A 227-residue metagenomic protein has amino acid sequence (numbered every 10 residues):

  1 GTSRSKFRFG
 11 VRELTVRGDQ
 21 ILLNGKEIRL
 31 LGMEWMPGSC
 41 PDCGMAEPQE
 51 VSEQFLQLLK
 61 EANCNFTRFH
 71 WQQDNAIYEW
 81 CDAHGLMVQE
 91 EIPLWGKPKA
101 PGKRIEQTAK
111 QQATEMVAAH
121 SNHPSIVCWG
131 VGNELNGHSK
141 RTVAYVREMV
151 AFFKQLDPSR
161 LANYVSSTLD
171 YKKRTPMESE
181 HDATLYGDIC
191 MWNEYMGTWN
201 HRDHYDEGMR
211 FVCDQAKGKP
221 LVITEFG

Functional and structural regions predicted by a protein language model:
G1-T2, R202: Short, positively charged
T2-R147, A162, C190, L221-V222: Active-site-adjacent substrate/metal-binding segments within catalytic domains of carbohydrate-active enzymes
A144-G227: Extracellular glycoside hydrolase catalytic/binding regions
